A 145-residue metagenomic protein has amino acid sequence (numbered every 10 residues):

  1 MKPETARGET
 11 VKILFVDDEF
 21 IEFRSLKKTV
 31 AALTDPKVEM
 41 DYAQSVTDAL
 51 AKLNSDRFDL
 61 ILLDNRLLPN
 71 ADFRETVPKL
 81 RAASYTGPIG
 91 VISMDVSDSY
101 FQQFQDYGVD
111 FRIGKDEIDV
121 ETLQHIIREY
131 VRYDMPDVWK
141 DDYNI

Functional and structural regions predicted by a protein language model:
A6-R7, V120-R128, R132-I145: CheY-like receiver
E9-V30: Conserved acidic segment of CheY-like receiver
K27, Y42-L60, L68: Acidic, metal-coordinating helix/loop segments flanking the phosphotransfer/catalytic sites of two-component signaling
T29-L33, K52, Q103: Alpha-helical interaction/dimerization surfaces of two-component signaling modules
N54-D56, K79-T86, Y107: Conserved phosphotransfer cores of two-component systems
L62-L80: Conserved phosphotransfer microenvironments
E75, D95-I113, E121, H125: Alpha4 helix (beta4-alpha4-beta5 surface) of REC/receiver domains from two-component response regulators
V91-I92, K115: Hydrophobic/aromatic residues positioned on beta-strands within the core alpha/beta folds
